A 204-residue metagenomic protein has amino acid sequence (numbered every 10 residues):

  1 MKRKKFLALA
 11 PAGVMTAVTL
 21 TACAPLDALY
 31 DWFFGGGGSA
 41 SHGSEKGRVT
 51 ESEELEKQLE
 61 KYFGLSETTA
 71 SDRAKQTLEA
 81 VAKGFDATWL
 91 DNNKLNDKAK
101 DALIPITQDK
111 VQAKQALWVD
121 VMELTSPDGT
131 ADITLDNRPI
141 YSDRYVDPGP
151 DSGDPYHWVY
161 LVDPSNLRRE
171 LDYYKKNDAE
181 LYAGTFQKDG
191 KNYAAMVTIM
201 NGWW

Functional and structural regions predicted by a protein language model:
M1-A8: Bacterial Sec-dependent N-terminal signal peptides
K4, Y30-F33: Short, low-structural-confidence N-terminal segments
A17-L20: Bacterial Sec-type N-terminal signal peptides, specifically the leucine/valine-rich hydrophobic h-region
L26: Surface-exposed receptor/substrate recognition regions of extracellular proteins
W32-V121: Short, well-ordered surface patches within globular domains
I104-W204: A well-ordered secondary-structure block
